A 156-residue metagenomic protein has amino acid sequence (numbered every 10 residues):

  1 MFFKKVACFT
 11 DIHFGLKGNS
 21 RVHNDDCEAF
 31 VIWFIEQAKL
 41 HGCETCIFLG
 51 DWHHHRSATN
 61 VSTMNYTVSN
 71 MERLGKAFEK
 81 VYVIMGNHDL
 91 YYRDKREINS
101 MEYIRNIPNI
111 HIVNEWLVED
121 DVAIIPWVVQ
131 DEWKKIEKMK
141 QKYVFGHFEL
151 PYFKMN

Functional and structural regions predicted by a protein language model:
M1, L117-V118: Short boundary motifs at domain starts and secondary-structure transition points
M1-F2, A7: Short, intrinsically disordered N-terminal pre-domain segments
K5, I12, L16-W116: Core catalytic region of metal-dependent phosphoesterases/phosphodiesterases, especially metallo-beta-lactamase-like
T10-H13, F148: Short, small-residue-rich loop/turn micro-motifs
H41-G42, D120-N156: His/acidic metal-ligating clusters that form di-metal
